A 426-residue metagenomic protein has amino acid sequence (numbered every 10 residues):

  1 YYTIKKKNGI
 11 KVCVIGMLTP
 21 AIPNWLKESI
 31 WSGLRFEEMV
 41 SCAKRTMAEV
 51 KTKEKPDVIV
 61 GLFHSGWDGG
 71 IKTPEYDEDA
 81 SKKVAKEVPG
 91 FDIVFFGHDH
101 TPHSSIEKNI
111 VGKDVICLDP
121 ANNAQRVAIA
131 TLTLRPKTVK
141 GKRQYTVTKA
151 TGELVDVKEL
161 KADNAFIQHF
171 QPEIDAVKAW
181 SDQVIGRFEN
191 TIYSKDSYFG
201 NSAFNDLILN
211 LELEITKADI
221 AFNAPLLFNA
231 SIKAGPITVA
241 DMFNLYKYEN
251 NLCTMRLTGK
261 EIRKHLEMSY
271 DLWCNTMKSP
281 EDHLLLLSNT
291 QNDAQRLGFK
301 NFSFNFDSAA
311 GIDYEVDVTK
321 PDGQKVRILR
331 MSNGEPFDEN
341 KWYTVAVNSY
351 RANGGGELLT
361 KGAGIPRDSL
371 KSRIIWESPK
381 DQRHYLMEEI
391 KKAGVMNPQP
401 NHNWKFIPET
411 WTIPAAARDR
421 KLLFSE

Functional and structural regions predicted by a protein language model:
Y1-M17, N24-L26: Extended active-site neighborhood of metal-dependent phosphoesterases/phosphodiesterases
K6, I22-V40, R45, E49 (+4 more regions): Catalytic centers of hydrolytic enzymes
V12, V58-V60, D92-I93, I116 (+1 more regions): Short, Asp-centered acidic motifs that coordinate Mg2+ and/or phosphate in catalytic or ligand-binding sites
V14-G16, L62, T344-A346: Soluble periplasmic/extracytoplasmic beta-strand elements of cell-envelope proteins
A21-N24, F63-I71, E78, I93-V111 (+3 more regions): Active-site environment of divalent metal-dependent phosphoester hydrolases
W25-L34, M39-S41, E49-I93, Y198-G200: Active-site-proximal segments of metal-dependent phosphoesterases and phosphodiesterases across multiple
